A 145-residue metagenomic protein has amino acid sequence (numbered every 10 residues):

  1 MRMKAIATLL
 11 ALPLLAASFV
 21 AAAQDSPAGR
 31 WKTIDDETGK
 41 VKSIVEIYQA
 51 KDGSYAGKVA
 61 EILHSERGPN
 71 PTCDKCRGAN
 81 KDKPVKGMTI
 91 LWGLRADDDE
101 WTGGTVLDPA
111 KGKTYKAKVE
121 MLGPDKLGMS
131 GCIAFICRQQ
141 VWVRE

Functional and structural regions predicted by a protein language model:
M1-L10: Bacterial N-terminal signal peptides that target proteins for export
A11, A16-S18: N-terminal signal peptide c-region/cleavage motif recognized by signal peptidases
V20-R30: N-terminal helix-cap/turn-to-beta initiation motif at the start of protein domains
T33-D108, K113-A117: Central antiparallel beta-sheet cores of small beta-barrel/beta-sandwich binding domains
P109-K111, K116-E120, K126-Q140: Short, exposed beta-strand-loop hairpins at the edges of beta-sheets in extracellular/periplasmic proteins
